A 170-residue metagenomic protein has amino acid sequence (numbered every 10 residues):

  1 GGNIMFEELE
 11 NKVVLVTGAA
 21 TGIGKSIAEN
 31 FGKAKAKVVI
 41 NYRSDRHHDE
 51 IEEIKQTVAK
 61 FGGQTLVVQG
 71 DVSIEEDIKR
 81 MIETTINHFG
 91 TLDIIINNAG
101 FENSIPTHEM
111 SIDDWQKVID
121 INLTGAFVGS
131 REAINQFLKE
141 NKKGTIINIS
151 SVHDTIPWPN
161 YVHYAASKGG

Functional and structural regions predicted by a protein language model:
V13, A20-G22: Conserved glycine-rich cofactor-binding loop
A36-I51: Conserved glycine-rich Rossmann-like NAD(P)H-binding loop of the short-chain dehydrogenase/reductase
H48, Q69-M81, I112: The beta1-alpha1 cofactor-binding region of Rossmann-like NAD(H)/NADP(H)-dependent oxidoreductases
P106-T107, D114-I119: Substrate-binding pocket helix/loop in short-chain dehydrogenase/reductase
H108, I156-V162: Active-site loop immediately N-terminal to the catalytic Tyr-X3-Lys motif of short-chain dehydrogenase/reductase
S130, S167: Active-site helix of classical SDR
S151: Residue(s) in the substrate-gating loop at a strand-loop-helix junction that position the organic substrate next
